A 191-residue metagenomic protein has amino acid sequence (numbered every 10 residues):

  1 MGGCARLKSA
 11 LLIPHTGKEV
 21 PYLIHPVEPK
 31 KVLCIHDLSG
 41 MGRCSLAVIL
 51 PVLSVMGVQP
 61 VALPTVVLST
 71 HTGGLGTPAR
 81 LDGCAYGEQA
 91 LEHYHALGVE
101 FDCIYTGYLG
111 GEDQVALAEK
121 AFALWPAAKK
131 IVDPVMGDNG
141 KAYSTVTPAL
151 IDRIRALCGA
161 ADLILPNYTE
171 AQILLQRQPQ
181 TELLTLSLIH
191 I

Functional and structural regions predicted by a protein language model:
L7, L11-L12, L23: Leucine-biased recognition of intrinsically disordered, low-complexity hydrophobic segments
K18-A79: Glycine-rich phosphate/adenosyl-contacting loop at the front of the ribokinase-like
P78-Y94: Glycine-rich, highly charged phosphate/nucleotide-binding loops
G98-C103: Short acidic/histidine-rich motifs immediately flanking catalytic phosphotransfer sites in two-component signaling
T106-L186: Conserved beta-alpha-beta core of the PfkB/ribokinase-like small-molecule kinase fold
I189-I191: Conserved small/polar residues in nucleotide/adenosyl-binding loops
